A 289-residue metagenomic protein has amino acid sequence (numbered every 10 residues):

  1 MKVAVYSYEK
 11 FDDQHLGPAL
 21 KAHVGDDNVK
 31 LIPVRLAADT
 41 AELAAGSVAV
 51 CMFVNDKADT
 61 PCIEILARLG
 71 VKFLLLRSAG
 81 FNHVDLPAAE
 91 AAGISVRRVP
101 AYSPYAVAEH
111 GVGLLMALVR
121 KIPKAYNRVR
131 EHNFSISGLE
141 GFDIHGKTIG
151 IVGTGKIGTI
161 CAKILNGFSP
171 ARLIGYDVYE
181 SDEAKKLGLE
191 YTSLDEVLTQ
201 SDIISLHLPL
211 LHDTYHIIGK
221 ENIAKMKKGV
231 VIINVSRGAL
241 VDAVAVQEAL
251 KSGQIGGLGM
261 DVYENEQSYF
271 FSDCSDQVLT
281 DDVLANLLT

Functional and structural regions predicted by a protein language model:
M1-S95, G219: An N-terminal-biased, well-structured beta-alpha scaffold segment characteristic of Rossmann-like dinucleotide-binding
A49-M52, L76, S205-L206, N234 (+1 more regions): Redox-cofactor binding/interface segments in oxidoreductases and associated redox assembly factors
F53, R77-S78, I94-Y105, D195 (+1 more regions): Short beta->alpha connector loops at strand-helix junctions that form conserved, small/polar/Pro-enriched
V54-N55, D202, L208-L210, S236-R237 (+1 more regions): Short glycine-/small-residue-rich Rossmann-like dinucleotide-binding loops
R68-F73, A92-I94, P170-A171, K228-V230 (+1 more regions): A short helix->loop->beta-strand "cap" motif at the edges of active sites that frequently abuts
A92-I94, P100-T148, I160-F168, Y176: Phosphate-binding beta-alpha-beta segment of Rossmann-like dinucleotide-binding domains, i.e., the NAD(P)
L139-K228: Rossmann-like dinucleotide/phosphate-binding beta-alpha-beta segment
G229, S236-T289: Rossmann-like dinucleotide-binding domain for NAD(H)/NADP(H)
